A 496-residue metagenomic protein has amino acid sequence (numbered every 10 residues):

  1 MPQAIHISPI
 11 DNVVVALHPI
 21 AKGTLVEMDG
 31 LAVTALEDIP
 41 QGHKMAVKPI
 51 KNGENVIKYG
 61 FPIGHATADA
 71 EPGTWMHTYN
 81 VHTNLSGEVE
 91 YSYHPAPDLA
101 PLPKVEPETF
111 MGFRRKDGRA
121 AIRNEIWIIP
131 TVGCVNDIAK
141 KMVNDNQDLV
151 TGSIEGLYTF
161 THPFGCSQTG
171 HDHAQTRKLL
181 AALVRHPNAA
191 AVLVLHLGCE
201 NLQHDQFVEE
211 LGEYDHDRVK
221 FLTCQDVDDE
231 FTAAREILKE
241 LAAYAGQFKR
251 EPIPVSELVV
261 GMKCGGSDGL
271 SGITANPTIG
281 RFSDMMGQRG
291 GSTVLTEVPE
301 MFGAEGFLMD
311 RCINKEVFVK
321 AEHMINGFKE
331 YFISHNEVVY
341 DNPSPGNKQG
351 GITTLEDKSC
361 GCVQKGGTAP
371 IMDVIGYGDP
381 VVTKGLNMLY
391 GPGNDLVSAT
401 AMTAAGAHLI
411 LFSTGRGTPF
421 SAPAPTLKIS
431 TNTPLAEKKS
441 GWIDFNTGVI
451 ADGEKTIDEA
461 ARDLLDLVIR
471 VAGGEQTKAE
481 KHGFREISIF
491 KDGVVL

Functional and structural regions predicted by a protein language model:
M1-L409, R416-P419, A424-L496: Metallocofactor- and cofactor-centric catalytic cores in central/energy metabolism, strongly enriched
